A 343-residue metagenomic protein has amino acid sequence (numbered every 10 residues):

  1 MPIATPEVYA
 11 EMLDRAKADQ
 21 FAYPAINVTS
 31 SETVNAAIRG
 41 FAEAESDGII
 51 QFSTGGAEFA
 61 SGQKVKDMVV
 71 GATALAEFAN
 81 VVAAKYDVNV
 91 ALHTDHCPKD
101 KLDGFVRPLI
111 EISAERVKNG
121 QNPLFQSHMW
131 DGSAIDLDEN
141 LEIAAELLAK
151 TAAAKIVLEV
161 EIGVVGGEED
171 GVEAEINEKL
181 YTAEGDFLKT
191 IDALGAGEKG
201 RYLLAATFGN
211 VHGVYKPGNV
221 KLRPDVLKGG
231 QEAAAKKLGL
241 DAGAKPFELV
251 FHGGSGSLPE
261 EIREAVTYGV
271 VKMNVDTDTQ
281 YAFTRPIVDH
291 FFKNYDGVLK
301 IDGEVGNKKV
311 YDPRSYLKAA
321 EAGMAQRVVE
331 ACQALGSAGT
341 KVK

Functional and structural regions predicted by a protein language model:
E7-R15, S31-K66, V70-D87, K99-K245 (+2 more regions): Alpha/beta enzyme core
R15-D19, Y23, V28: N-terminal signal-anchor module of multipass membrane proteins
K17-Q20, D87-A91: Glycine/charged-rich beta-loop-alpha catalytic/anionic-binding loops adjacent to active sites
A25-N27, I49-Q51, A91-H93: Short, conserved beta-strand segments within well-ordered enzyme catalytic domains that often line or immediately flank
V28, L92-P98, F247-S257: Glycine-rich beta-to-alpha transition loops that act as phosphate-gripper elements at the mouths of alpha/beta enzyme
A83-A84, V211, K216, V226 (+1 more regions): Catalytic-face loop-and-helix region of soluble metabolic enzyme cores
K293-K343: Extended, intrinsically disordered, low-complexity segments
